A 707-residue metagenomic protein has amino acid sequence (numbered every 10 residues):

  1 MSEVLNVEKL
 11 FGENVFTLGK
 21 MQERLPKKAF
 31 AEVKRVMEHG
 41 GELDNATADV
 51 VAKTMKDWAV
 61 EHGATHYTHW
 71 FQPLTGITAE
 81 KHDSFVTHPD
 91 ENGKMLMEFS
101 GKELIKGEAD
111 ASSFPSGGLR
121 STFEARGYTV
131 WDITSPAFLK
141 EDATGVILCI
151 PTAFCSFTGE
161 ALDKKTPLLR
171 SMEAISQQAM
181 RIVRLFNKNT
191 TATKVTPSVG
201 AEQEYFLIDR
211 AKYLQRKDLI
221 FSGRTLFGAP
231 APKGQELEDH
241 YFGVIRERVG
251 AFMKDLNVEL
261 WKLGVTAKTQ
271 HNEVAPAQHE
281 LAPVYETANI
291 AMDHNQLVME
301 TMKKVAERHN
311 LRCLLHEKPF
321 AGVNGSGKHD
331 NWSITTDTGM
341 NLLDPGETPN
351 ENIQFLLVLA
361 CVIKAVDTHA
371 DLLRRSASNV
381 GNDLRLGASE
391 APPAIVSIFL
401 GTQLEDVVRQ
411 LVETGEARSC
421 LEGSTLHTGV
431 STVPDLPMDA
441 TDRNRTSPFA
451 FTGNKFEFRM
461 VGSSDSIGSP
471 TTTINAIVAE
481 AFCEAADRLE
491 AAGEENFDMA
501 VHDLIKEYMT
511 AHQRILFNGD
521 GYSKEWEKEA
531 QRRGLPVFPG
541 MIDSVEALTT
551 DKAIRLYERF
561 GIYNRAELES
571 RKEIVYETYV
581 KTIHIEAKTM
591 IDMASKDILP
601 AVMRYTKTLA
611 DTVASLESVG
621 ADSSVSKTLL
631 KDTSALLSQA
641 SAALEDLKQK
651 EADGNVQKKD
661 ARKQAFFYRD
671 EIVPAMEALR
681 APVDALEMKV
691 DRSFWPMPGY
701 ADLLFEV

Functional and structural regions predicted by a protein language model:
S2-F30, D44, R126-W131, P136-I150 (+1 more regions): Catalytic pocket of metal/acid-base enzymes, prominently hydrolases
L10-A125: Active-site core of metal-dependent hydrolases
T47, F71, S100, P283 (+5 more regions): Active-site proximal loops enriched in glycine and acidic residues that flank catalytic Cys/His/Asp and coordinate
A64, T68-W70, M292-R308, I334 (+3 more regions): Hydrophobic/aromatic-rich, well-ordered segments within soluble, folded domains that form packed cores
G76-N92, A109-S112, G117, R216 (+5 more regions): Short linear, low-complexity motifs centered on an aromatic residue
T87-T122, E238, C361-V362, A485-N496 (+2 more regions): Short, intrinsically disordered, low-complexity segments enriched in Ser/Thr and Pro
A125-L315, N324-G327, I334-E573: Glycine-rich, acidic/polar active-site loops that bind/position phosphate-bearing ligands
Y508-V707: C-terminal amphipathic alpha-helical interaction region
